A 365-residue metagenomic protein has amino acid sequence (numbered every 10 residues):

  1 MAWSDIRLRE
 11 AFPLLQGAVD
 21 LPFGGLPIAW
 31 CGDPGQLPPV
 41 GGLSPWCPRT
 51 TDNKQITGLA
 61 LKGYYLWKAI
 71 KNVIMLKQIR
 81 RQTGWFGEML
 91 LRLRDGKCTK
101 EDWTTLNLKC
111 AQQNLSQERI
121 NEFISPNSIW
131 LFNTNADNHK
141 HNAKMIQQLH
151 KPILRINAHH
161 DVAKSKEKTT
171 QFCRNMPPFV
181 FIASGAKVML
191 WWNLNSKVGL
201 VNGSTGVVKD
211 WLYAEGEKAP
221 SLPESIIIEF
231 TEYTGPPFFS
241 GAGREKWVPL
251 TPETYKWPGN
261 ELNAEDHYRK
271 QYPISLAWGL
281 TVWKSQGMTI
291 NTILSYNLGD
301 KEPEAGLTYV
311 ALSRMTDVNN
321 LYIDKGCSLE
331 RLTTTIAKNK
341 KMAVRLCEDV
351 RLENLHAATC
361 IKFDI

Functional and structural regions predicted by a protein language model:
M1-I365: Conserved ATP-binding/catalytic motifs of P-loop helicase motor domains
